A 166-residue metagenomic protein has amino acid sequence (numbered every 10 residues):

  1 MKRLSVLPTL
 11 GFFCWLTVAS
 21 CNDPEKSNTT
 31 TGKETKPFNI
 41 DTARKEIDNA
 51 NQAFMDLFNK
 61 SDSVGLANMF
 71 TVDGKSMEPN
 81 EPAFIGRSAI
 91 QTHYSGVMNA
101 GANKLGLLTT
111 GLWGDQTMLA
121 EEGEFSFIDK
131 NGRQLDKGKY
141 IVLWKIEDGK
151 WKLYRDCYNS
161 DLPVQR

Functional and structural regions predicted by a protein language model:
M1-P8: Bacterial N-terminal signal peptides that target proteins for export
P8-V18: Bacterial N-terminal signal peptides
C21-V64, N68: Short, low-complexity N-terminal intrinsically disordered segments enriched in polar/charged residues
E25-S27, K139-L162: Short beta-strand edge/turn micro-motifs at domain boundaries
N51-F54, F58, F70, I90 (+2 more regions): Hydrophobic alpha-helical core bundles mediating ligand binding, dimerization, or RNAP-core interactions
F54, L66-A67, G74, G86 (+3 more regions): Hydrophobic pocket/interface hotspot
K75-I85, G96-A100: A short gly/proline-enriched turn/hairpin at secondary-structure junctions
Y94-Q134: Surface-exposed, charged secondary-structure patches
